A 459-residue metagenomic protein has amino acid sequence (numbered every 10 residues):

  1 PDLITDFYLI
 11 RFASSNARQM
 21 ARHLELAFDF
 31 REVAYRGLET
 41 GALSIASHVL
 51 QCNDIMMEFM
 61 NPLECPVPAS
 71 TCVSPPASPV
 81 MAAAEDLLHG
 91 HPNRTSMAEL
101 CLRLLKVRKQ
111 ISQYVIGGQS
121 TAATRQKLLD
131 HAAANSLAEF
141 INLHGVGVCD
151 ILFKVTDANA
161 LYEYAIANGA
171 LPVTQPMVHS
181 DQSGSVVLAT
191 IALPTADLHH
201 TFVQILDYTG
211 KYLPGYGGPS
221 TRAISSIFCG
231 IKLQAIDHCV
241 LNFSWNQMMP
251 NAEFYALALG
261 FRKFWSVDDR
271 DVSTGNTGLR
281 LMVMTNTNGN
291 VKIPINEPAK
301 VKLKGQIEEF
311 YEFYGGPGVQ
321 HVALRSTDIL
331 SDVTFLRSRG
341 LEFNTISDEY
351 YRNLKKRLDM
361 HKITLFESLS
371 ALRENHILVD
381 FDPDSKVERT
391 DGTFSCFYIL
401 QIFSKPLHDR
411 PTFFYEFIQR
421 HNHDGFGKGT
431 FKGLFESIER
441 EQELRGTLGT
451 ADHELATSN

Functional and structural regions predicted by a protein language model:
P1, A46-C65, A77-L143, D150-F243 (+4 more regions): Vicinal oxygen chelate
P1-E32, G37-A42: N-terminal-proximal low-complexity accessory segments that begin disordered and transition into the first
I4-I10, V146, L233-L241, Y314-Q320: Glycine- and acidic
M20-E25, A165, Y255-A256, L336 (+1 more regions): Conserved active-site tyrosine of GNAT-family acetyltransferases
L26-E32, G169-A170, A258-K263, G340-F343: Conserved acetyl-CoA-binding loop of GNAT-fold acetyltransferases
R31-E39, R262-D271: Conserved catalytic-core motifs of GNAT/GCN5-like acyltransferases
L324-L330: Ordered core of a single globular domain
